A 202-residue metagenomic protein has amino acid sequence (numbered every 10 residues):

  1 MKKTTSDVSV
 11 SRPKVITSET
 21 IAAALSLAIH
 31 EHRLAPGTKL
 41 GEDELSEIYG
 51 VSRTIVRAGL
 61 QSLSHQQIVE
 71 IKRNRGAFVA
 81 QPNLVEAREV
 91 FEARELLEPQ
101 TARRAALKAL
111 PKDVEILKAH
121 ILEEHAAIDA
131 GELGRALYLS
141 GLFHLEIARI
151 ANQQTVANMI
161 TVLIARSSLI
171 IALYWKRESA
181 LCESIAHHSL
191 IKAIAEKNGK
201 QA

Functional and structural regions predicted by a protein language model:
M1-L107, K112, R149: Short linear motifs at protein or domain termini
V15, E19, S184, K200: Electropositive phosphate-/nucleotide-binding environments in soluble metabolic enzymes
E86, V90, R94, K108-A172 (+2 more regions): Conserved amphipathic alpha-helical segments that form helical-bundle/coiled-coil interaction surfaces
W175: Active-site region of PLP-dependent enzymes
S179-L181: Active-site loop of classical SDR/Rossmann-like NAD(P)-dependent oxidoreductases, centered on the catalytic Tyr-X3-Lys
